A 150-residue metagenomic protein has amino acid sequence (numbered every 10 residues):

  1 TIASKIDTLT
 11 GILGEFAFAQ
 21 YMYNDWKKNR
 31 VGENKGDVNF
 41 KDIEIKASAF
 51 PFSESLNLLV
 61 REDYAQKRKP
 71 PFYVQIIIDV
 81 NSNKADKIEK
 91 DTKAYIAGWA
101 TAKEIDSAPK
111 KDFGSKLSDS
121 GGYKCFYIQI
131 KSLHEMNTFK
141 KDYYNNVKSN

Functional and structural regions predicted by a protein language model:
T1-N39, K46-N150: Nucleic-acid endonuclease domains
